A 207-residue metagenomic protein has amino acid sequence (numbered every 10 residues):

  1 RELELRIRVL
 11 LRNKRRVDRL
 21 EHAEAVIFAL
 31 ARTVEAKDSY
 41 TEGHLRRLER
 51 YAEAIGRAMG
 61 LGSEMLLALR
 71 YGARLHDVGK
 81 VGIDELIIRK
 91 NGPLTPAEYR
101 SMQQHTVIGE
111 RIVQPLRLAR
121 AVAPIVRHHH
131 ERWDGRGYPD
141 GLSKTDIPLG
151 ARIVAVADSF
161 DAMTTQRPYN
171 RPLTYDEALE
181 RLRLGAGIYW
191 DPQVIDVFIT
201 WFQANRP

Functional and structural regions predicted by a protein language model:
R1-I7: C-terminal output helix
R8-E21: The C-terminal output helix
D18, A25-F28, R32, S39: Residues at a fixed heptad register within alpha-helical coiled-coils and interdomain linker helices that relay
E21-E24, G82: Flexible hinge/switch segments at interdomain interfaces of large molecular machines
E35-P207: Metal-dependent catalytic cores of enzymes that make or break cyclic nucleotides and related phosphoester linkages
